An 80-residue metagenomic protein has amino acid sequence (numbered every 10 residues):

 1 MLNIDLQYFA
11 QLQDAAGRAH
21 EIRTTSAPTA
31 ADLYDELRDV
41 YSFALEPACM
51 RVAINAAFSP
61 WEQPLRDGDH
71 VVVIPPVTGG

Functional and structural regions predicted by a protein language model:
M1-G79: Ubiquitin-like/PB1-type beta-grasp interaction modules and other compact soluble beta-rich domains
